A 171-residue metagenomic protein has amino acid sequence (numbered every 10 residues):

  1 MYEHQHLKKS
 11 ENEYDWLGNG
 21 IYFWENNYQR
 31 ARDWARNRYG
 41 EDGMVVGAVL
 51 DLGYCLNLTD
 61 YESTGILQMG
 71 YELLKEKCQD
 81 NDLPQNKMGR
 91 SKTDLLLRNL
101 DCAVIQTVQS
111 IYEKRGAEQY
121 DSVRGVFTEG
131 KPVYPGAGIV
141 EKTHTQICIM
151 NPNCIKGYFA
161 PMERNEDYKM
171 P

Functional and structural regions predicted by a protein language model:
M1, N19-N26, S122-G125: Short linear motifs at secondary-structure transitions and domain/linker junctions
M1-W16, R36, K169-M170: ADP-ribose/NAD+-binding catalytic cleft of ART/PARP-like enzymes
E3, G47-P171: Active-site and NAD+-binding cores of ADP-ribose-processing enzymes
E3-H6, N26-D33, T128-K131: Short amphipathic alpha-helical surface micro-motifs
N12-R38: Extended catalytic/binding region for NAD+/ADP-ribose chemistry, centered on the ART fold
R38-G47: Cytochrome P450 catalytic domain signature, combining two hallmark sequence patches
